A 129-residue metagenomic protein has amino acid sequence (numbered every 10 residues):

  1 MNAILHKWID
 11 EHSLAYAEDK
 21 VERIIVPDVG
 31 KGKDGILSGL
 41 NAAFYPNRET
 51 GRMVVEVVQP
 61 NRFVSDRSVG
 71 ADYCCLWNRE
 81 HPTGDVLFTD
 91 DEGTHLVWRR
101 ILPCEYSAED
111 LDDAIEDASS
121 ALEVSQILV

Functional and structural regions predicted by a protein language model:
M1-L37, G84, F88: Charge-rich, low-complexity N-terminal segments
N2, D66-G70, L111: Generic alpha-helical secondary structure
V21-V29, M53-V57, L96-R99: Generic recognition of long tandem-repeat/solenoid scaffolds
V29-F63: Long, continuous compositionally biased terminal/linker segments
I36-N41, Y45-R48, D110-E123: Extended Gly/Ser/Thr-rich low-complexity repeat segments, especially those forming or decorating extracellular
G51-H95: Short, internal acidic amphipathic alpha-helical interface segments that mediate docking to partner proteins
G84-E116: Well-ordered alpha/beta subsegment
E123-V129: Flexible helix-coil linker/hinge segments at domain or subdomain boundaries
